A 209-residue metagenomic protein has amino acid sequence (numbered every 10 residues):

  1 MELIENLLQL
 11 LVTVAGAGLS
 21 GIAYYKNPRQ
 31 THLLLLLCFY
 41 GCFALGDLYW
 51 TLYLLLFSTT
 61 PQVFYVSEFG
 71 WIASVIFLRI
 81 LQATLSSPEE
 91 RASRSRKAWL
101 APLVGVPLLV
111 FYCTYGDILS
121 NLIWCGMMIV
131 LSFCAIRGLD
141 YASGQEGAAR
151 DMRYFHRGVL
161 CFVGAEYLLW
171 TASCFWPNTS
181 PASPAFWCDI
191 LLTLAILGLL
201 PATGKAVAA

Functional and structural regions predicted by a protein language model:
M1-G16, Y115-M127: Hydrophobic transmembrane alpha-helical segments in integral membrane proteins
Q9-S20, H32-L56, S67-I76, F155-F175 (+1 more regions): Hydrophobic alpha-helical transmembrane segments of multi-pass membrane proteins
G16-N27, T51-L100, L109, I136-A142 (+1 more regions): Internal transmembrane alpha-helix with an interfacial aromatic "cap," most often the third helix
N27-C42, E90-A101, E146-V159, A208-A209: Membrane-interfacial loop-to-transmembrane alpha-helix junctions, especially the N-terminal start
C38-G46, G70-L81, R94-G116, G126-A135 (+1 more regions): Alpha-helical transmembrane segments of multi-pass integral membrane proteins
L55-Q62, F111-L122, F175-S180: Membrane-interface helix caps and helix-loop-helix hairpins in membrane proteins
E68, N121-L131, A185-L191: Hydrophobic core segments of alpha-helical transmembrane domains in multi-pass membrane proteins
F133-A209: C-terminal transmembrane-bundle signature of multipass membrane proteins, characterized by strong activation on
